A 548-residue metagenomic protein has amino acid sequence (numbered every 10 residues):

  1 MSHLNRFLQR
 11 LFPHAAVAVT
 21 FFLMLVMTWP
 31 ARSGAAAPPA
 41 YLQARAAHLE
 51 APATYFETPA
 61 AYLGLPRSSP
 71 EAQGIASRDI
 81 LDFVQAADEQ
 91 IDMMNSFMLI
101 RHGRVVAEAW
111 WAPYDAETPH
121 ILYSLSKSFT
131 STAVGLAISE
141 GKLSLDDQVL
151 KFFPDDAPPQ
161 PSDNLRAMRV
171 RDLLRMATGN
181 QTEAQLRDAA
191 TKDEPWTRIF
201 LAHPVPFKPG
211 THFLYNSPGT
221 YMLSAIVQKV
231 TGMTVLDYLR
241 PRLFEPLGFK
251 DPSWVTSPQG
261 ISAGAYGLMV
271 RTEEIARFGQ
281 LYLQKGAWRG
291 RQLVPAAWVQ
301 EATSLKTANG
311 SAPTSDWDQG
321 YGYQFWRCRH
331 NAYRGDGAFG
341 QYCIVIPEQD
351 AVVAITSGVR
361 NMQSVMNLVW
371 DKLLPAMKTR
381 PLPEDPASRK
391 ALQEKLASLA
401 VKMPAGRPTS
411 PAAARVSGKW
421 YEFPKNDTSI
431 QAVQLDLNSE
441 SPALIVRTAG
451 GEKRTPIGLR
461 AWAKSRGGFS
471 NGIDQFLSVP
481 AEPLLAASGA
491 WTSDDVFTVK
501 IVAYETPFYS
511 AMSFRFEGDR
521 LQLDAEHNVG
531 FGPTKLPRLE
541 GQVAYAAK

Functional and structural regions predicted by a protein language model:
I75, R104-A109, Q148-K151, Q185-P209 (+1 more regions): Short, charged, amphipathic alpha-helices and their helix-cap/turn boundaries
V84-D115, D350-V353: A short, well-structured edge-of-sheet supersecondary motif
G103, H120-D146, L173, L223-V227 (+1 more regions): Active-site SXXK
I121, E140-T178, A202, M233-V270: Active-site helix/loop module of the DD-peptidase/beta-lactamase fold, centered on the serine-lysine SxxK catalytic
G219-I226, Y266-A287, Q341-G358, W370: Active-site-proximal alpha-helical segments within enzyme catalytic domains
D251, V299-V353: Active-site Gly/Thr loop motif
G337-P404: Structured C-terminal helix/loop/strand segments within mature extracytoplasmic catalytic/sensor domains
P386-K548: Peripheral terminal and inter-domain segments
